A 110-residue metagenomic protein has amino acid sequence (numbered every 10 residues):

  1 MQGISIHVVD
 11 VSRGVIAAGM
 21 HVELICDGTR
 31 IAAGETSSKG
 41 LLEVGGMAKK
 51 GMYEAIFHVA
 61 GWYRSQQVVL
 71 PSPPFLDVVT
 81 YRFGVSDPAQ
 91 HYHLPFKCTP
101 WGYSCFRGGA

Functional and structural regions predicted by a protein language model:
M1-D87, H91-P95: Beta-strand-dominated extracellular/periplasmic modules and repeats in secreted or surface-exposed proteins
S86-A110: Compositionally biased low-complexity segments at domain edges in trafficked proteins and select soluble regulators
